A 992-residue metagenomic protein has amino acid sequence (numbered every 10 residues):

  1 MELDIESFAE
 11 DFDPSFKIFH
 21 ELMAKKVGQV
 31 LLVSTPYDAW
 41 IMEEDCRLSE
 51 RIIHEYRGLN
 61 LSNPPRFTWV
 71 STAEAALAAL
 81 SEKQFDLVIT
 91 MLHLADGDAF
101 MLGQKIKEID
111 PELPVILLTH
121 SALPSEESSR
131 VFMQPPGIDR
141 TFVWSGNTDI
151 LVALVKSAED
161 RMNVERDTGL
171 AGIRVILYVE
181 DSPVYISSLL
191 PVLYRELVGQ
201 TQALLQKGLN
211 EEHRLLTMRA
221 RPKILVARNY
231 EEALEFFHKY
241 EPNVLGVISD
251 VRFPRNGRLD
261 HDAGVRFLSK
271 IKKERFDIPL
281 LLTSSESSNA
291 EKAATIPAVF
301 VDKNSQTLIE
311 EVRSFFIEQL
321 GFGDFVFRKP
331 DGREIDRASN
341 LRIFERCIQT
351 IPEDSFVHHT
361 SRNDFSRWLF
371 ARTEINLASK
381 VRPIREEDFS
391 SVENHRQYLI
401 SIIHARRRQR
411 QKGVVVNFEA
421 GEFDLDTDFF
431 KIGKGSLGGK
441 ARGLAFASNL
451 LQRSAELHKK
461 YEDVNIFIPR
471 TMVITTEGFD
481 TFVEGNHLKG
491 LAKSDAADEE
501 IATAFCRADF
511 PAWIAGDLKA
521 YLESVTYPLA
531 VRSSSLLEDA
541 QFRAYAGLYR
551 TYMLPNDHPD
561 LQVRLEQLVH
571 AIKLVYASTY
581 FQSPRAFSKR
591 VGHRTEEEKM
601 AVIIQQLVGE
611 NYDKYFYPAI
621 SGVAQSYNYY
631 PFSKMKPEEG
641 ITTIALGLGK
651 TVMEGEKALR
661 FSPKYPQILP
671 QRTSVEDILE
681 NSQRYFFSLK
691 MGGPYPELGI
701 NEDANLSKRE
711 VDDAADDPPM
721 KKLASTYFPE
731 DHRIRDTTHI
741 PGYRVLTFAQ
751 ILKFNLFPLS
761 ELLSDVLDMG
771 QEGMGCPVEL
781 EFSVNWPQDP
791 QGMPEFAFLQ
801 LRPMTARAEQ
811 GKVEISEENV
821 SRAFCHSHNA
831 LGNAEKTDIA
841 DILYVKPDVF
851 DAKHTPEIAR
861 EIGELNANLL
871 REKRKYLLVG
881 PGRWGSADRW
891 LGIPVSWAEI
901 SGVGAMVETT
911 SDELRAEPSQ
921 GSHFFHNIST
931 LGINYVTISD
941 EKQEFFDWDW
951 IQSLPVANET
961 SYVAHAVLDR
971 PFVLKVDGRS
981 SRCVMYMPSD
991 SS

Functional and structural regions predicted by a protein language model:
M1-T68, M133-R140, W144-K223, Y230-E231 (+4 more regions): Non-catalytic signal-transmission and effector/linker regions of two-component phosphorelay proteins
F12, I41-E44, L48, I53 (+6 more regions): Conserved phosphotransfer microenvironments
P36-I41, A73-A75, L87-D98, A122-P124 (+9 more regions): Short acidic, S/G/P-rich loop/turn micro-motifs used as interaction or catalytic elements
I53-R57, H120-L123, G208-H213, S284-N289 (+1 more regions): Short, polar loop motifs at secondary-structure junctions
G97-M101, K105, L117-V143, T148-A153 (+3 more regions): Alpha4 helix (beta4-alpha4-beta5 surface) of REC/receiver domains from two-component response regulators
T283-K431: Long, compositionally biased intrinsically disordered regulatory segments in eukaryotic proteins
E419-K459, D509-T910, N927-T930, S953 (+1 more regions): Conserved mixed alpha/beta core segments that line enzyme active sites in large multi-domain catalysts
I468-G516, C825-E835, I839: A structural-propensity feature for long, helix-poor, extended segments
